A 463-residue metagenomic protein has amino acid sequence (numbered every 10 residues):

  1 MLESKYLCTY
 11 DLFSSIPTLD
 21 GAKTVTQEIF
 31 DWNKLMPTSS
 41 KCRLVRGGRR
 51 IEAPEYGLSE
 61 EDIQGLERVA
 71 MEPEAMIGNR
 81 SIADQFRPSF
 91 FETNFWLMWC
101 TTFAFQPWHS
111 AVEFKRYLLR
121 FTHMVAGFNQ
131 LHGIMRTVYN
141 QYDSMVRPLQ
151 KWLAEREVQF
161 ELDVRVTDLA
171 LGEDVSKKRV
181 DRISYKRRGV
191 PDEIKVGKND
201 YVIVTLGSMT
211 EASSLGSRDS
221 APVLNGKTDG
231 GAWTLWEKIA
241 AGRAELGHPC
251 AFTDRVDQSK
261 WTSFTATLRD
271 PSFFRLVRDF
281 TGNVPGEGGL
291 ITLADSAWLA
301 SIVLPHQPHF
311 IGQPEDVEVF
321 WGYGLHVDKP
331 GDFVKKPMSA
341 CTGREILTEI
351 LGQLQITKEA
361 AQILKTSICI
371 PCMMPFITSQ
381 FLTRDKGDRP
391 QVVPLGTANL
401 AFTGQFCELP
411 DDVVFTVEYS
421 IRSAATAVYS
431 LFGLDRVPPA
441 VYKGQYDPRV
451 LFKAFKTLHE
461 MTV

Functional and structural regions predicted by a protein language model:
M1-G21, T26: Glycine-rich FAD cofactor-binding loop and adjacent beta-loop-alpha segment at the N-terminus of flavoprotein
M1-Y6, L131-A154, F160-R165, K336-S339 (+1 more regions): Short beta-strand to alpha-helix junction loop
C8-S15, M98, S144-E155, E345-Q353 (+1 more regions): Amphipathic alpha-helical segments that form well-ordered structural scaffolds and often line/cohere around active
L19-H123, M135-R136: Rossmann-like flavin
F114-G127, Q150, E161-R165, A170: Catalytic cores of nucleotide-enabled group-transfer and carboxylate-activating enzymes in metabolic and assembly-line
T122-T137, K195, N199-Y201, L206-R422 (+1 more regions): C-terminal segments that line or cap access tunnels to active or ligand-binding sites in enzymes and enzyme-associated
L162-R182, K186-G189: A conserved short coil-to-beta-strand element within the FAD-binding core of flavoproteins
S430-V463: Active-site-proximal substrate-binding core of FAD-dependent oxidoreductases
